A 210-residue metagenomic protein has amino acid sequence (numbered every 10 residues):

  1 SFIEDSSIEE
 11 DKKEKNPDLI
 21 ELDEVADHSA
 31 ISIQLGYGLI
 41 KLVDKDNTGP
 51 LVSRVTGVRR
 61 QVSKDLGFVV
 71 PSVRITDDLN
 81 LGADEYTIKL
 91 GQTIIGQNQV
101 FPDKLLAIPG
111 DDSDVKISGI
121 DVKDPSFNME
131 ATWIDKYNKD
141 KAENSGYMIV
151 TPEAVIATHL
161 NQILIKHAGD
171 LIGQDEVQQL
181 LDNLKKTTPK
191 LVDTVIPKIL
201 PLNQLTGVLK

Functional and structural regions predicted by a protein language model:
F2-K210: Membrane-embedded alpha-helical signal segments
